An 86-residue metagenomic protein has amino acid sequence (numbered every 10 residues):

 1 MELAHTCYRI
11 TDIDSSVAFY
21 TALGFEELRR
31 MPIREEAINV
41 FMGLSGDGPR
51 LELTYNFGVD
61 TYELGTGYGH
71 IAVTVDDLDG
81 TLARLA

Functional and structural regions predicted by a protein language model:
M1-A4, Y8-M31, L44-A86: Glyoxalase I/VOC metalloenzyme domain signal
R34-I38: Short acidic/glycine-enriched loop/turn segments that link adjacent beta-strands
F41: Short acidic loop-to-beta-strand element that houses the catalytic metal-binding Asp/Glu of nuclease active sites
